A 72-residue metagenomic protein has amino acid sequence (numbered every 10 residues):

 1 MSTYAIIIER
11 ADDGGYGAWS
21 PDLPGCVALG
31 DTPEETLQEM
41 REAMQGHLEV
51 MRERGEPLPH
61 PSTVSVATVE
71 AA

Functional and structural regions predicted by a protein language model:
M1-A5, Q38-A72: Short, charged, surface-exposed hinge/linker loops at domain edges that act as mobile lids or interdomain connectors
S2, G14, P24-C26: Short acidic/polar mixed-charge low-complexity motifs
I8-S20: Short aromatic-glycine-(Arg/Gly/Cys) micro-motifs in beta-strand/loop hairpins
W19, L37-Q38: Short, surface-exposed helix/turn micro-motifs that flank interaction/cofactor sites
P21-P24, P59: Proline-centered helix-kink/hinge sites
P24-E35: A short, exposed loop/beta-hairpin motif centered on an aromatic-Gly-Thr core
